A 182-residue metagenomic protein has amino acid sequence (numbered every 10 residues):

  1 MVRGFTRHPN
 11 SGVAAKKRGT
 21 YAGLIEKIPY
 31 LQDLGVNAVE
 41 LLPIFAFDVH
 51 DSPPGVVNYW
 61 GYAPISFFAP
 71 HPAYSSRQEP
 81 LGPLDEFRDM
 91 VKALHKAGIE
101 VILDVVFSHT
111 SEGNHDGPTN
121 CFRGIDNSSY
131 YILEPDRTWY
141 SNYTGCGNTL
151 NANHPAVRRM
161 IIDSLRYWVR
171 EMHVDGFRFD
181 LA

Functional and structural regions predicted by a protein language model:
R3-A182: Substrate-binding/active-site clefts of carbohydrate-active enzymes
